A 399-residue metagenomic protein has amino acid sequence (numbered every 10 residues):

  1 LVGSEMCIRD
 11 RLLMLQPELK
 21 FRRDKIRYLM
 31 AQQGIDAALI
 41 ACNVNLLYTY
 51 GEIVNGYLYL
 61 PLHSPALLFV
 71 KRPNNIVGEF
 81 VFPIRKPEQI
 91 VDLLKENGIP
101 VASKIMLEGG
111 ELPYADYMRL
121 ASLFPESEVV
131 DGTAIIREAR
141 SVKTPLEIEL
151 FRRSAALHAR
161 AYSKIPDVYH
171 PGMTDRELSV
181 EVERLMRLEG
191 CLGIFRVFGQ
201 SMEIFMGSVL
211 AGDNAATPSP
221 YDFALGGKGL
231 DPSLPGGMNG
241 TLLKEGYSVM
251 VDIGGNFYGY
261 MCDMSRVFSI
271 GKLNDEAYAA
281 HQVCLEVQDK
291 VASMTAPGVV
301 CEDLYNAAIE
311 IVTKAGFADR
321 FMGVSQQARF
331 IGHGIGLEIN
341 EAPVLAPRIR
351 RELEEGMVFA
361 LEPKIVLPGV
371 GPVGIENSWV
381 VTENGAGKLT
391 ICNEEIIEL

Functional and structural regions predicted by a protein language model:
L1-I8: Short, small-residue-biased leader/transition segments that mark boundaries at the very start of proteins
R9-L399: Active-site neighborhoods and metal-handling regions in enzymes and metal-associated proteins
